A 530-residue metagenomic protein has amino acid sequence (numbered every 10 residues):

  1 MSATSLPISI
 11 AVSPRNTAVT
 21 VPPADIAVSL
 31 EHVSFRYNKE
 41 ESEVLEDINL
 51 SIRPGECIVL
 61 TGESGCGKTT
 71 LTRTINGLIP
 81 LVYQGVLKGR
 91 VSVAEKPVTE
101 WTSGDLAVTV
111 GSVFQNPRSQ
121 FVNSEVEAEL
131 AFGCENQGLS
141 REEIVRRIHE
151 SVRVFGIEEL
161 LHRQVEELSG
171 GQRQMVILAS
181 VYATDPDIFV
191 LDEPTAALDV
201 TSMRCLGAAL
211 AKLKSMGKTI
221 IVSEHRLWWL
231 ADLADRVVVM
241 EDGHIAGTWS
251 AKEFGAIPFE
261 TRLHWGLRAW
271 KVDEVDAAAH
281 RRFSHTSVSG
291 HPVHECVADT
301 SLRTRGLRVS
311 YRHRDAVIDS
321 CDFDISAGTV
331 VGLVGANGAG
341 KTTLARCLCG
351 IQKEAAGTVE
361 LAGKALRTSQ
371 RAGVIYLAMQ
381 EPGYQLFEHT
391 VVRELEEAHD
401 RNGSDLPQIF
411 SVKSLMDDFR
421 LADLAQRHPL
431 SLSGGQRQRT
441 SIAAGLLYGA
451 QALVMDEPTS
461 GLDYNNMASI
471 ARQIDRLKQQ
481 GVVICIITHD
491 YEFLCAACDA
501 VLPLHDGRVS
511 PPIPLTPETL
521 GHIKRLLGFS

Functional and structural regions predicted by a protein language model:
T61-E63, V334-A336: The feature captures the beta-strand-to-loop junction immediately N-terminal to the Walker
N76, C349: Helix-to-loop junction immediately C-terminal to a conserved catalytic motif
Q84-K96, G357-R371: Conserved ABC transporter NBD signature motif
E142-L160, L406-L424: Conserved ABC ATPase "signature" region
Q164-L168, Q172, H428-L432: Conserved ABC ATPase signature
V181-Y182, G445-L446: ABC ATPase C-loop
F189-D192, L453-D456: Catalytic Walker B motif of ABC-type/P-loop ATPase nucleotide-binding domains
E224-H225, T488-H489: H-loop/switch region of ABC-family ATPase nucleotide-binding domains
